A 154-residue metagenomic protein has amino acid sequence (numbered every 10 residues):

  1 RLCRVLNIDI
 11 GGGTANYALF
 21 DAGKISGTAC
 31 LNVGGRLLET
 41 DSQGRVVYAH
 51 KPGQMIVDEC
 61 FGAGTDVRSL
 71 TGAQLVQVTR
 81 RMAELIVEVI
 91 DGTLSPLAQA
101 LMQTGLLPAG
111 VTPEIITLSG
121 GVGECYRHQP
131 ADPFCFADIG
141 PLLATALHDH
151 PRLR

Functional and structural regions predicted by a protein language model:
L2-L31, G121, Y126: Gly/Thr-rich phosphate-binding beta-strand-loop-beta motif of the actin/hexokinase/Hsp70
L37-R154: Helical "lid/coupling" subdomains associated with nucleotide-phosphate turnover
